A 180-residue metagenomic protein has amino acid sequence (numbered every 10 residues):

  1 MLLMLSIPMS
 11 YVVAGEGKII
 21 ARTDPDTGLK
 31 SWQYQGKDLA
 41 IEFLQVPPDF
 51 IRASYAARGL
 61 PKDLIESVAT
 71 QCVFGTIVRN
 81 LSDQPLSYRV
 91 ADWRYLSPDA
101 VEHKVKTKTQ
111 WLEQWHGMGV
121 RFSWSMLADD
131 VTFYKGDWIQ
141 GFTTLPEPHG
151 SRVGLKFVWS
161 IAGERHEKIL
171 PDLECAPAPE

Functional and structural regions predicted by a protein language model:
M1-S10: Bacterial N-terminal signal peptides
V12-E180: Conserved functional micro-motifs across diverse proteins
